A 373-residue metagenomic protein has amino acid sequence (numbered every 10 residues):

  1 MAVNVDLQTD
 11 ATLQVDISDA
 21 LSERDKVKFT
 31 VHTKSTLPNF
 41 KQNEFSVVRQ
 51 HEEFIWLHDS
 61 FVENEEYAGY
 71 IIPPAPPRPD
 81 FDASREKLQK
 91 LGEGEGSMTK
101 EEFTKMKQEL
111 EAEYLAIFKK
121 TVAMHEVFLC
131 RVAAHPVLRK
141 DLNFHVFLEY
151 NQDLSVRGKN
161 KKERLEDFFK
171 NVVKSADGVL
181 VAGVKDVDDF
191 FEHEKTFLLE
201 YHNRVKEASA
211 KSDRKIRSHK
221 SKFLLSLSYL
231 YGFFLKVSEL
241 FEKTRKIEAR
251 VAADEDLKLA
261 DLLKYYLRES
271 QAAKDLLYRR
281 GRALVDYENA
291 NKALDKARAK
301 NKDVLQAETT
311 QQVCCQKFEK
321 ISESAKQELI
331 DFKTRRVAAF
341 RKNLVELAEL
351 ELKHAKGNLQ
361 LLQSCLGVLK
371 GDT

Functional and structural regions predicted by a protein language model:
M1-E200, R204-E207: Phox homology (PX) phosphoinositide-binding domain
N160-T373: C-terminal, extended alpha-helical scaffolding domains
